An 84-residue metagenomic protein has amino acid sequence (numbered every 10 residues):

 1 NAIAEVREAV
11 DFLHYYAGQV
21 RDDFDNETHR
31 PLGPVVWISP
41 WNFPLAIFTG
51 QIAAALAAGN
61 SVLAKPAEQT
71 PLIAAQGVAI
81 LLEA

Functional and structural regions predicted by a protein language model:
I3, R7, F12-A84: Rossmann-like NAD(P) dinucleotide-binding subdomain of oxidoreductase/dehydrogenase enzymes
